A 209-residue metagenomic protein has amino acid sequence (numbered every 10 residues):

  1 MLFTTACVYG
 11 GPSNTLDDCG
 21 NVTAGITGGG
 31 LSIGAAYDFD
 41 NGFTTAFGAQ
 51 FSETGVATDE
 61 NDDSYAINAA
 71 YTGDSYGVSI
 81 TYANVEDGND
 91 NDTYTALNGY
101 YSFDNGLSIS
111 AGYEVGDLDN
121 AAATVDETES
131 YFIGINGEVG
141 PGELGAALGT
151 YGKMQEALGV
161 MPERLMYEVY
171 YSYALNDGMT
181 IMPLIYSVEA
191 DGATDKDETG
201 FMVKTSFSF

Functional and structural regions predicted by a protein language model:
M1-A66, E156-L158: Surface-exposed coil loops of outer-membrane beta-barrel proteins
V8-S13, G30, D38, G48-S52 (+6 more regions): Outer-membrane beta-barrel pore domains and translocons
G42, A46, D59-M166: Detector for outer-membrane/organellar transmembrane beta-barrel domains, recognizing the amphipathic beta-strand
G116-D117, A190, G200, K204: Conserved structured catalytic cores and adjacent interaction surfaces of nucleotide-binding/hydrolyzing enzymes
V139, Y173, M179, I185 (+1 more regions): Outer-membrane beta-barrel "beta-signal"
T150-E168, Y173-D177, S187, F207-F209: Outer-membrane beta-barrel transmembrane domain signature
E189, D195-K196: Glycine-rich, small/hydroxylated-residue low-complexity segments
